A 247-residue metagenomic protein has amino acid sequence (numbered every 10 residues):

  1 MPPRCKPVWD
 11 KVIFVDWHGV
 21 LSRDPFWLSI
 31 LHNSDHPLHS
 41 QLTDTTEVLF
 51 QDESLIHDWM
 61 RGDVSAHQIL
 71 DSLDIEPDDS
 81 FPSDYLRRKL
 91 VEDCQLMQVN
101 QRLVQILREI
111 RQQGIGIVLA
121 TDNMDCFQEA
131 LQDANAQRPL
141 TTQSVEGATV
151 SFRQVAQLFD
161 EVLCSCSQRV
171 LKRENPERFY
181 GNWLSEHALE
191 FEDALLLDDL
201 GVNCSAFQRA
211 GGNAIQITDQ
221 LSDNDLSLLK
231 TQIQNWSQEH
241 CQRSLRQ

Functional and structural regions predicted by a protein language model:
P2-D52, I75-E76, R209-A210: Active-site neighborhood of HAD-like aspartate-dependent phosphohydrolases
F14-D16, V118-D122, D198: Short beta-strand segments
L21-P25, S29-I30, I117-A120, D125-A130 (+3 more regions): Short catalytic/ligand-binding loop motif for oxyanion handling, primarily in non-cytosolic enzymes, centered on
L55-K89: A metal-dependent, Asp-based hydrolase signature
S83-G147: Substrate-recognition element of Asp-dependent hydrolases with the DxDx(T/V) motif
D125-A194: Substrate-recognition "cap/lid" segment bordering the active-site pocket of phosphatases
F191-I233: Acidic, Mg2+-coordinating phosphoryl-transfer loop and its flanking beta/alpha structural elements, shared across
